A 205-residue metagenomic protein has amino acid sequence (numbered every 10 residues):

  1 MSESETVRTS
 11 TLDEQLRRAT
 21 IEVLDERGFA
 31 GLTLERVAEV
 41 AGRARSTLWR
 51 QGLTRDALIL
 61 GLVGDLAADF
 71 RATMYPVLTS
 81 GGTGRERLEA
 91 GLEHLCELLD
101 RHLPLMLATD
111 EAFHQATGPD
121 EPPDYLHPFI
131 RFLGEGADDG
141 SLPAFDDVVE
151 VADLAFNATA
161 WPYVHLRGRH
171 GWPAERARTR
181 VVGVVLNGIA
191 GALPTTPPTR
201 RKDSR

Functional and structural regions predicted by a protein language model:
M1-R27, G31-V40, A57-L60: Basic, helix-initiating cap at the start of DNA-binding domains
M1-T11, L193-R205: N-terminal intrinsically disordered/low-complexity leader segments
A41-G52: Short hydrophobic/aromatic patch on the recognition helix
G52, L58-L66: Alpha-helical DNA-contacting segments of helix-turn-helix folds
G61, Y75-R101, A152: Hydrophobic alpha-helical connector segments
R71, Q115-D139, V148-F156, A160 (+1 more regions): Amphipathic alpha-helical packing segments from all-alpha helical-bundle domains
C96-A116, V164: Amphipathic alpha-helical segments used for helix-helix packing
L142-P143: Conserved hydrophobic residue
